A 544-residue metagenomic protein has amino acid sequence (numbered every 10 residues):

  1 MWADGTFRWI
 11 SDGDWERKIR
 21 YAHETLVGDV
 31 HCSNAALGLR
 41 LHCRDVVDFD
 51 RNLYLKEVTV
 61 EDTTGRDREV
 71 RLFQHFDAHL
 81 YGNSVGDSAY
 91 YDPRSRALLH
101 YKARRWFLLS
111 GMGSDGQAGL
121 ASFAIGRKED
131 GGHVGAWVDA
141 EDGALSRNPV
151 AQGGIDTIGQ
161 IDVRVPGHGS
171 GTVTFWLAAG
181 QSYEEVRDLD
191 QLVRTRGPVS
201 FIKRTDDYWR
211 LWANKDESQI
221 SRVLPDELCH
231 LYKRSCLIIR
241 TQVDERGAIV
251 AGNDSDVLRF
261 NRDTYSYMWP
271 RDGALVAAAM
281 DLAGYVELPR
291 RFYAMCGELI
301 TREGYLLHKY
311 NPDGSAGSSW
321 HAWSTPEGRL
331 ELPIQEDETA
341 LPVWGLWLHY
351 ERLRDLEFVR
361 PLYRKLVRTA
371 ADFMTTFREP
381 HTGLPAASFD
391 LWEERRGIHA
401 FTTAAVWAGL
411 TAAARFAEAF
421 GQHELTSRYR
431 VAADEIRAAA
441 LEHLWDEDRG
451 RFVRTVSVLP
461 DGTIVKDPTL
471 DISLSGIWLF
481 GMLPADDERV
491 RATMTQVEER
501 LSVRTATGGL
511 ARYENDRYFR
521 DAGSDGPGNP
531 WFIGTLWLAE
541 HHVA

Functional and structural regions predicted by a protein language model:
M1-G13, R196-V199: Acidic-aromatic substrate-binding/catalytic surfaces of carbohydrate-active enzymes
I19-E24, H31, R71, G247-L258 (+2 more regions): Helix-terminus loop motifs that line ligand-binding clefts
H31-S33, L37-L145, T157-G159, Q191-S218 (+1 more regions): Polysaccharide-binding surfaces and accessory modules of carbohydrate-active proteins
R68, D162-Y183: Short Pro-Gly-centered flexible turn/kink motifs
S110-D130, R222-V223, E227-L231, T301-S324 (+3 more regions): Extended ligand-binding clefts on enzyme/binding-domain cores
G116, A136, Y183-E185, P198-M268 (+3 more regions): Low-complexity, Ser/Thr/Pro/Gly-enriched N-terminal "stalk/linker" regions
L177, N214-D226, L237-T241, A274-E287 (+5 more regions): Well-ordered alpha-helical scaffold segments within catalytic/enzyme domains
R187-R204, E227-R234, G284-L299, L356-M374 (+3 more regions): Extended, well-ordered alpha-helical scaffold segments
